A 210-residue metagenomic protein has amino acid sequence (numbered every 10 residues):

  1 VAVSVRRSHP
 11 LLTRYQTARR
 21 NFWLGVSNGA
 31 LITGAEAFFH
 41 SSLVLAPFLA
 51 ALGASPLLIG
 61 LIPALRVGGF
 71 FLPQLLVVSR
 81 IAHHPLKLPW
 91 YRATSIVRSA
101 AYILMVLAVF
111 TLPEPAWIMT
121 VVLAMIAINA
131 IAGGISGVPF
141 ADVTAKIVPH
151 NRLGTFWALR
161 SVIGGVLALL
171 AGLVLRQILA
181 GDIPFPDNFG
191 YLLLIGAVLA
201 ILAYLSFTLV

Functional and structural regions predicted by a protein language model:
A2-L72, V77-I81, L88-R98, I103-V106 (+1 more regions): Helix-loop boundary and gating motifs at the non-cytosolic
A30, S95, A101-A108, E114-S136: Hydrophobic core of transmembrane alpha-helices in multi-pass small-molecule transporters, especially MFS/SLC-type
V44-L45, L76, I135-V143, V174: Transmembrane alpha-helix boundary/hinge residues in polytopic small-molecule transporters
A46-L52, V78-H84, M105-E114, G165-L193: Transmembrane alpha-helix termini and helix-breaking/packing motifs in multi-pass membrane transporters
S55-P63, I118, V122, N188-F189: Juxtamembrane helix-start elements in MFS-like secondary transporters
I59, W90, F156, F189-I195: Alpha-helical transmembrane segments of multi-pass secondary-active solute transporters
N129-V162: Cytoplasmic helix-loop-helix junction between adjacent transmembrane helices in 12-TM secondary transporters
A132, L167, A171, L175-A180 (+1 more regions): C-terminal membrane-cytosol helix-exit motif in multi-pass small-molecule transporters
